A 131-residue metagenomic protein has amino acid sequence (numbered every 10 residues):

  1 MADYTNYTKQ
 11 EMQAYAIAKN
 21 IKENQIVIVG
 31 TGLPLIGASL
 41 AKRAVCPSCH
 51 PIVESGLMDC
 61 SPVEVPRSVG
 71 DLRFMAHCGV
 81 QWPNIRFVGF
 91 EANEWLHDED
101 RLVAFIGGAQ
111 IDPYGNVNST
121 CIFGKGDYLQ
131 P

Functional and structural regions predicted by a protein language model:
M1-W82: N-terminal active-site beta-alpha-beta segment that forms phosphate/nucleotide-binding and substrate-recognition loops
A2, K9, V65-P131: Conserved phosphate- and dinucleotide-binding cores of soluble alpha/beta proteins, encompassing both enzyme active
